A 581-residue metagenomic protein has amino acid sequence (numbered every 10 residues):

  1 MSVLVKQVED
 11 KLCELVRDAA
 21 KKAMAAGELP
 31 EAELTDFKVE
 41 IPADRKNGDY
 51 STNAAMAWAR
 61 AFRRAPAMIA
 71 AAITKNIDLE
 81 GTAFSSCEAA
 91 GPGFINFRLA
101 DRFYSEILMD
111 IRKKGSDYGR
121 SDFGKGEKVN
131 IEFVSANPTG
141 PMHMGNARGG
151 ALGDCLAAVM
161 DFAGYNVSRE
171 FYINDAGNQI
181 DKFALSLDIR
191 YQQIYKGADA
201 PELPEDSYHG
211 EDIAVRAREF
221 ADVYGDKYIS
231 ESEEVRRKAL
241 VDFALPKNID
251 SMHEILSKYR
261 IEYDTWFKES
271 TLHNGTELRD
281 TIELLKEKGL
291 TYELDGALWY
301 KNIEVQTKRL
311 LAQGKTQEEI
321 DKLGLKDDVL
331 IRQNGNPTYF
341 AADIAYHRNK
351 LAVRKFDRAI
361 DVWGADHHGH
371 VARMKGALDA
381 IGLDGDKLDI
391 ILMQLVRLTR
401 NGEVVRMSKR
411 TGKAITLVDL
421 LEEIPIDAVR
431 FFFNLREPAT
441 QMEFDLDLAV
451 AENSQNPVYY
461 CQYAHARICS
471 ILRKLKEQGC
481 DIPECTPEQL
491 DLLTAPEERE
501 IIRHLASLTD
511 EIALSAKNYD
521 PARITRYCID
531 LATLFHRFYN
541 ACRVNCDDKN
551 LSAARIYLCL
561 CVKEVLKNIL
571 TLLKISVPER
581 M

Functional and structural regions predicted by a protein language model:
S2-S105, R112, S116, R120-M581: Non-catalytic interaction-recognition regions
